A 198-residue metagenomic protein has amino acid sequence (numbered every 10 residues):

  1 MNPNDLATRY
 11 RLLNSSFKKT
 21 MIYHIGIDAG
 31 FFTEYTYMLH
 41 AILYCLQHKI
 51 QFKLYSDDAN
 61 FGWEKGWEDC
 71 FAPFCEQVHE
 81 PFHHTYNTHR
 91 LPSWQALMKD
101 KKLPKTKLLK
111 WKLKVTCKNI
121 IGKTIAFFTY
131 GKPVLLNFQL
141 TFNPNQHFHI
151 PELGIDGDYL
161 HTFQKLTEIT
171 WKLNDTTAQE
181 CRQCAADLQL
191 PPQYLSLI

Functional and structural regions predicted by a protein language model:
N2-I198: Secretory-pathway glycan-assembly enzymes, especially type II membrane glycosyltransferases that use nucleotide-sugar
